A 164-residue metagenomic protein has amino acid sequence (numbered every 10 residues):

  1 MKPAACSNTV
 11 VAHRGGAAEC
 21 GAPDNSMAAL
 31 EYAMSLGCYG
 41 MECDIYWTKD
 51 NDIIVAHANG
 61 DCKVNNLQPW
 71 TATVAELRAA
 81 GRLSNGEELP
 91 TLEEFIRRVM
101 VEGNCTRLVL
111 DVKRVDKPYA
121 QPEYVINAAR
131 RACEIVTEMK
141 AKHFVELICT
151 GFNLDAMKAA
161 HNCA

Functional and structural regions predicted by a protein language model:
M1-A164: Phosphate-group recognition and catalysis centered on beta-loop-alpha active-site segments
